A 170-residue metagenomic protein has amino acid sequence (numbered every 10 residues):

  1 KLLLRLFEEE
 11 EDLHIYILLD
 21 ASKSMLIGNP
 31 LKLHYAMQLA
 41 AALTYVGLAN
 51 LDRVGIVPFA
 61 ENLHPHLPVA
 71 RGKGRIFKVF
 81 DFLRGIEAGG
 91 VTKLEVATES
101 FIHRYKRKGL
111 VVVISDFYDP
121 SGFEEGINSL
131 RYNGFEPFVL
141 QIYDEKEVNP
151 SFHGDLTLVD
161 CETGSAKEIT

Functional and structural regions predicted by a protein language model:
K1-V69, S100, L110-V113, P120-S121 (+2 more regions): An amphipathic, basic-hydrophobic helix/alpha-beta surface used to engage anionic, phosphate-rich ligands or surfaces
A21-S22, Y45-G47, L83-I86, V139-I142 (+1 more regions): Short, surface-exposed, polar/charged, turn-prone segments marking secondary-structure boundaries
L31, K93, E168-I169: Short, solvent-exposed coil/turn linker segments
L33, K73-I76: Short, structured helix-loop boundary elements
H66-P68, F77-F82, S165: Mobile active-site "lid"/loop adjacent to the S-adenosyl-L-methionine
R75-G109, S121, Y143-D144: Von Willebrand factor
H103-G109, D119-T170: Von Willebrand factor type A / integrin I
